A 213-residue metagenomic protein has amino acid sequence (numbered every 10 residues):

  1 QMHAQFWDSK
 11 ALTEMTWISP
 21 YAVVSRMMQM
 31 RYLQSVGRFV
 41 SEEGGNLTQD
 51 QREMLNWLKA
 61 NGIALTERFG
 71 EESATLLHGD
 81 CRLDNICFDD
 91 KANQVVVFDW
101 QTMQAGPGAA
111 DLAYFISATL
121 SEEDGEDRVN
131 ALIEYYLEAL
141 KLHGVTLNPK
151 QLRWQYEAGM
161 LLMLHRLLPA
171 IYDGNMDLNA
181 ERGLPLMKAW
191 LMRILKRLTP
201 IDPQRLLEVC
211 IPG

Functional and structural regions predicted by a protein language model:
M2-Q5, N61, D84, F115-A118 (+2 more regions): Generic, well-ordered alpha-helical scaffold segments in large soluble proteins
A4-H78, L186-A189, V209, G213: ATP-dependent phospho-/nucleotidyl transfer catalytic cores
M28-M30, Q94, T146: Alpha-helical, largely C-terminal catalytic domains that coordinate divalent metal ions via clustered Asp/Glu/His
Q49, N56, A60, E67 (+3 more regions): Replace "anionic and nucleotidyl ligands
K59-G108: Active-site acidic catalytic loop and adjacent metal/ATP-binding pocket of ATP-dependent phosphoryl transfer enzymes
T102-G144, M160-E181: Active-site activation/catalytic loop segments of kinase-like enzymes and analogous catalytic loops in related
V145-M160: All-alpha amphipathic helical-bundle segments outside canonical DNA-binding/catalytic cores that form hydrophobic
L162-G213: ATP/Mg2+ or Mg2+-diphosphate-binding catalytic cores that bind nucleotide phosphates or diphosphates via glycine-rich
